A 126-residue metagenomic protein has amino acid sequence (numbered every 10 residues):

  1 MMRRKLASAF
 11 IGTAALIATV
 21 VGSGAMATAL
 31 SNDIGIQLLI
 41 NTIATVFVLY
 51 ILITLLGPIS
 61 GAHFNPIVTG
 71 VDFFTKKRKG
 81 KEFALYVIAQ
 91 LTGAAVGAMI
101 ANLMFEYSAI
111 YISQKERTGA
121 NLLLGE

Functional and structural regions predicted by a protein language model:
M1-E126: Membrane-interface helix-loop junctions and terminal tails of multi-pass membrane proteins
